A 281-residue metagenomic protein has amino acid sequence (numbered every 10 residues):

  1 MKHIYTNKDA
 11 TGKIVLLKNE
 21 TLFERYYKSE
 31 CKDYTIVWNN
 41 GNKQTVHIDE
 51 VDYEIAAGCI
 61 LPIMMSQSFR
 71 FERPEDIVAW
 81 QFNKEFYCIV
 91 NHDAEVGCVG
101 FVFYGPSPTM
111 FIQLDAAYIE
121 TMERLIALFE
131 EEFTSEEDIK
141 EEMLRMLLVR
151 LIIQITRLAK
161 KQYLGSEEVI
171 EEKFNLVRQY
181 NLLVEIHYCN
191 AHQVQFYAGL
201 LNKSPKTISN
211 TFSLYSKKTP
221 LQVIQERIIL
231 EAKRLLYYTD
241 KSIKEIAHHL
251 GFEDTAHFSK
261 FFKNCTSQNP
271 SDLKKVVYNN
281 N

Functional and structural regions predicted by a protein language model:
M1-A56: Generic protein-terminus/edge-of-domain signal
K2-N7, P74-E131: A hydrophobic/aromatic-rich effector-binding and dimerization subdomain of bacterial HTH-type transcriptional regulators
T45-H47, I63, S68-P74: Short beta-strand His + acidic residue motifs that chelate non-heme Fe in jelly-roll/DSBH and cupin folds
I55-S68, Q81-K84: Conserved metal-binding segment of the jelly-roll/cupin
G58, I208-F212, H257-F258, F262: Short hydrophobic/aromatic patch on the recognition helix
Q113, E136-M143, I155-L182, I186-L201 (+2 more regions): Short, Lys/Arg-enriched, Trp-marked, Pro/Gly-tolerant hinge/linker segments that flank
Y197, I208, I243-A247: Hydrophobic positions on the alpha-helical face of helix-turn-helix-like DNA-binding modules
L214-A256, D272-N281: Terminal helix-turn-helix DNA-binding modules in bacterial transcription factors
